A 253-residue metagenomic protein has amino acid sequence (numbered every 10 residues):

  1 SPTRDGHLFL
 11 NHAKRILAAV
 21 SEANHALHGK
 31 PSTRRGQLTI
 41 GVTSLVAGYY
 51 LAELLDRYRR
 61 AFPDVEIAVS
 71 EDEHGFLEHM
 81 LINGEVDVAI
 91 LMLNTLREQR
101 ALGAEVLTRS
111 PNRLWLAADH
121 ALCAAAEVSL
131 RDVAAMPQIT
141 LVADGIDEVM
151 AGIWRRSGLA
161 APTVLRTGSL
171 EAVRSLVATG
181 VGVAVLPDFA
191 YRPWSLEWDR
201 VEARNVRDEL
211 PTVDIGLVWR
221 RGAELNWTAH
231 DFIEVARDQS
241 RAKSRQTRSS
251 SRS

Functional and structural regions predicted by a protein language model:
S1-R35, E234, D238: Alpha-helical "hinge/linker" immediately C-terminal to small N-terminal DNA-binding modules
T3-G6, I40, M80-I82, V133 (+2 more regions): Hydrophobic residues within well-ordered alpha-helices
R35-R97, T167: Central regulatory/effector-binding core of bacterial HTH transcription factors
T43-G48, L93-T95, N112, A117-E127 (+3 more regions): Short coil/turn segments
Y50, V201-R245: A late-sequence structural motif
E73-V86, M92, A143-E202: Hydrophobic hinge/microswitch elements
M92, C123, M136-S157, R192 (+3 more regions): Secondary-structure junction motif
E98-V106, S110-P111, A125, E171-R221: Beta-alpha-beta core module
